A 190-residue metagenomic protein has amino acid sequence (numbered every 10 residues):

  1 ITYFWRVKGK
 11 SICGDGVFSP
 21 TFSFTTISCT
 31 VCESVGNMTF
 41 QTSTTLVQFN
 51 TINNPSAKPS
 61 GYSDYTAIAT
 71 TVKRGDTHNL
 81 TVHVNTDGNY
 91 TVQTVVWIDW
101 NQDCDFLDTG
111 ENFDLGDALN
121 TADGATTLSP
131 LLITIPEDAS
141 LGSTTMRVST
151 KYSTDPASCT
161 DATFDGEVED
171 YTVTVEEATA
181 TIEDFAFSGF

Functional and structural regions predicted by a protein language model:
R6, T21, Q93-W97: Conserved beta-strand and immediately adjacent loop positions that scaffold enzyme active sites
K10-I12, D99: A generic structural motif
I12-S28: Extracellular fibronectin type III
T26, T51, F187-G189: Generic detector of N-terminal low-structure segments
S28-A180: A broad "non-catalytic interaction surface" signal
V72, D184-F190: Surface-exposed, proline-anchored Ser/Thr-rich loop/turn motifs
